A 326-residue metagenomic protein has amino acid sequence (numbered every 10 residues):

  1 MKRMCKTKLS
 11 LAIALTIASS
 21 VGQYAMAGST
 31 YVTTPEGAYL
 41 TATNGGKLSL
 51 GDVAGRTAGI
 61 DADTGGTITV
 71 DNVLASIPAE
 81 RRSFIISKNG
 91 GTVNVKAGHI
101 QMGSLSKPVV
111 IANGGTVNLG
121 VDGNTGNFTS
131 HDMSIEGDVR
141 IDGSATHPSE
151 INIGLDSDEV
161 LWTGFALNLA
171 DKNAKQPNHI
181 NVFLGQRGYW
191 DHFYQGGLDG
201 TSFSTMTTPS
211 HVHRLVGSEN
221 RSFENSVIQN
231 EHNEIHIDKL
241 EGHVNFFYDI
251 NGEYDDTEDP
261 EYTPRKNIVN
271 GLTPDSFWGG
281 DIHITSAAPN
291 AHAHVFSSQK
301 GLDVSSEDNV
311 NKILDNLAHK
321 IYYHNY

Functional and structural regions predicted by a protein language model:
M1-M26: Gram-negative bacterial Sec-dependent N-terminal signal peptides
R3, A25, Q101-M102, T205: Residue-level detector of intrinsically disordered terminal segments
G28-P35, Y39-T57, T67-R82, T92-V109 (+7 more regions): Beta-strand-rich solenoid/repeat architectures in extracellular/passenger domains of polysaccharide-targeting enzymes
T34, A42, S87, A112 (+1 more regions): Acidic surface patches and DE-rich sequence motifs
D61-I68, P78, F84-V93, L105-T116 (+2 more regions): Right-handed parallel beta-helix/beta-solenoid
D132, E136-Y323: Extracellular beta-strand/loop-rich repeat segments of large surface/secreted proteins
